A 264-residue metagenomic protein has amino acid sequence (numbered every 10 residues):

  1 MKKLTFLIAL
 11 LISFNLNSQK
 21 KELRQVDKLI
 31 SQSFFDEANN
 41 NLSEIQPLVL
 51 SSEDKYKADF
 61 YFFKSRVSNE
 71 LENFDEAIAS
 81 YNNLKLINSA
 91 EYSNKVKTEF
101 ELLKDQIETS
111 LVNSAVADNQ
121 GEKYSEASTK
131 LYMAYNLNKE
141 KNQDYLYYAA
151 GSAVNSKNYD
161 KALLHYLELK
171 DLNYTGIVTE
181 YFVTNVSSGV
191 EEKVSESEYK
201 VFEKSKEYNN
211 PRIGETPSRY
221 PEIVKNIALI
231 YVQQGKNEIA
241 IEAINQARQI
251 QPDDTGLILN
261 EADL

Functional and structural regions predicted by a protein language model:
M1-Q25: Bacterial Sec-dependent N-terminal signal peptides
L16-N113, A117-G121: N-terminal leader/linker segments that initiate helical-solenoid repeat arrays
F35, F74, Y124-S125, Y159 (+1 more regions): TPR-repeat structural position
L50, K55, S89, K139-E140 (+3 more regions): Short coil turns that delineate tetratricopeptide repeat
D59, F63, N113, Y147-Y148 (+3 more regions): Canonical tetratricopeptide repeat
F60, N94, Q143-Y145, V178-T179 (+2 more regions): TPR alpha-solenoid repeat register
